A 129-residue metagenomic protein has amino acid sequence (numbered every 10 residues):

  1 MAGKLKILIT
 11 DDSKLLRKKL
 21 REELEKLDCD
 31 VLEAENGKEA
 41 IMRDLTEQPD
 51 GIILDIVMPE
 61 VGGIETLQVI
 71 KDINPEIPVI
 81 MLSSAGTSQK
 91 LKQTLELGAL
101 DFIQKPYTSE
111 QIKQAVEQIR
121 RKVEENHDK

Functional and structural regions predicted by a protein language model:
K14-L32: Two-component/phosphorelay signaling modules centered on CheY-like receiver
N36-E39, G62-E65: Acidic catalytic/metal-coordinating carboxylates
E47-I53: Active-site beta3 strand of CheY-like receiver
M58: Receiver (REC) domain active-site loop signature in two-component systems and cognate sites in sensor histidine kinases
E65, G86-D101: Alpha4 helix (beta4-alpha4-beta5 surface) of REC/receiver domains from two-component response regulators
Q89, Y107-E117: C-terminal output helix
